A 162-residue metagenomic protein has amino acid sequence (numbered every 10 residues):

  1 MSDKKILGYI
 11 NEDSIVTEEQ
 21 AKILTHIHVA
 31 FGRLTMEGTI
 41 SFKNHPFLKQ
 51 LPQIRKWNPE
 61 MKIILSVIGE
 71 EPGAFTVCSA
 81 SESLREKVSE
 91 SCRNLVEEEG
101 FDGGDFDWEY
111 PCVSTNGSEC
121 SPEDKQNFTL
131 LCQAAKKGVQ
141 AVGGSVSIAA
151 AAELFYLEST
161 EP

Functional and structural regions predicted by a protein language model:
M1-V96, V113, E123-Q126: Glycan-recognition patch characteristic of GH18 chitinases/ENGases and related GlcNAc/peptidoglycan-binding proteins
P46, F75-P162: Active-site cleft segment of glycoside hydrolase catalytic domains centered on the general acid/base Glu
